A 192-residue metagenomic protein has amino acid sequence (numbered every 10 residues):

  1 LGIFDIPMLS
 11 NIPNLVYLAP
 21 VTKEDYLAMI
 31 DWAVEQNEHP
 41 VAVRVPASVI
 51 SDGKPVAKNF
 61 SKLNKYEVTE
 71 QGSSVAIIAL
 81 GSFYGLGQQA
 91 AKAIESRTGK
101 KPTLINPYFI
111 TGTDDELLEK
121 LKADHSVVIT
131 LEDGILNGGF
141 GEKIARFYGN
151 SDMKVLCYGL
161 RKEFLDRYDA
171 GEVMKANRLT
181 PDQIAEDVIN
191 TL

Functional and structural regions predicted by a protein language model:
L1, E35-L192: Thiamine diphosphate
L1-Q36, D187: Conserved thiamine diphosphate
